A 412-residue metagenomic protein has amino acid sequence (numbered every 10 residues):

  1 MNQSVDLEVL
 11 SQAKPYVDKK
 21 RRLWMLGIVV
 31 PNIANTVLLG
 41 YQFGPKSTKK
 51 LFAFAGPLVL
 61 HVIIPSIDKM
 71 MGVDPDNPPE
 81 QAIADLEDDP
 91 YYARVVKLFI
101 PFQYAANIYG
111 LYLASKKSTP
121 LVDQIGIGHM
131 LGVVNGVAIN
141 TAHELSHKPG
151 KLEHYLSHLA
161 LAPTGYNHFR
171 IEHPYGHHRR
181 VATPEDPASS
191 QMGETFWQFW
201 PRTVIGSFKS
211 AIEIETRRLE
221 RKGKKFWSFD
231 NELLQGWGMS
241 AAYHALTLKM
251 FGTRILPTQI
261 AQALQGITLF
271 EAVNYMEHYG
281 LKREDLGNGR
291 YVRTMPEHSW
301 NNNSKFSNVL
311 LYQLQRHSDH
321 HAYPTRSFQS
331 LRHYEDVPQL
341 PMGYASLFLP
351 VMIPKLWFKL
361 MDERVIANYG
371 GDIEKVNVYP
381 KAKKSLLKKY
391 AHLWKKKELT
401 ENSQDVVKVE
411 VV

Functional and structural regions predicted by a protein language model:
N2-N32, G150-L233, T253-R254, Q259 (+1 more regions): Cytosolic/stromal cytosol-facing helical appendages immediately following the last transmembrane segment
Y16-K69, P90-L113, V122-N135, S228-A272 (+1 more regions): Alpha-helical bilayer-embedded segments of polytopic membrane proteins, i.e., transmembrane/intramembrane helices
P45, V73, G371-I373: Intrinsically disordered, low-complexity regions
I64-N77, M276, G280-R283: Membrane-water interface of transmembrane alpha-helices
D74-N77, L113-K116, S146, G280 (+1 more regions): Juxtamembrane transmembrane-helix termini
N77-Y92, E213-E220, Y323: Short membrane-interface loop/juxtamembrane segments of multi-pass integral membrane proteins
P79-V204: Intramembrane catalytic core of multi-pass membrane enzymes that act on lipidic substrates
